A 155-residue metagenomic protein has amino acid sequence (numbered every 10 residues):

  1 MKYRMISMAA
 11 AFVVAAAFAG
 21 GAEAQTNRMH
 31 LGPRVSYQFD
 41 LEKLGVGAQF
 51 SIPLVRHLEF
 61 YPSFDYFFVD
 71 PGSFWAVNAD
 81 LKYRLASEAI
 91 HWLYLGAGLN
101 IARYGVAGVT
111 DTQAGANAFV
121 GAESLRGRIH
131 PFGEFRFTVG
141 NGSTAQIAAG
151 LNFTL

Functional and structural regions predicted by a protein language model:
M1-N27: Cleavable N-terminal export/targeting peptides
G20, Q25-M29, E42, R56 (+3 more regions): Short coil turns and loop connectors of transmembrane beta-barrels in diderm outer membranes and organellar homologs
A22-F60, F64-F68, T154: Short glycine/proline- and aromatic-enriched beta-strand/turn motifs that initiate or cap beta-hairpins
T26-R28, F39-K43, D70-A76, V109-G115 (+1 more regions): Transmembrane beta-barrel outer-membrane domains
Q49-H130, E134: Gram-negative (and chloroplast) outer-membrane scaffold detector with strong preference for beta-barrel transmembrane
L81, A122, T144-L155: Outer-membrane beta-barrel "beta-signal"
F137: PG/GG-rich flexible active-site loop of Rossmann-like NAD(P)H-dependent oxidoreductases, especially the SDR superfamily
